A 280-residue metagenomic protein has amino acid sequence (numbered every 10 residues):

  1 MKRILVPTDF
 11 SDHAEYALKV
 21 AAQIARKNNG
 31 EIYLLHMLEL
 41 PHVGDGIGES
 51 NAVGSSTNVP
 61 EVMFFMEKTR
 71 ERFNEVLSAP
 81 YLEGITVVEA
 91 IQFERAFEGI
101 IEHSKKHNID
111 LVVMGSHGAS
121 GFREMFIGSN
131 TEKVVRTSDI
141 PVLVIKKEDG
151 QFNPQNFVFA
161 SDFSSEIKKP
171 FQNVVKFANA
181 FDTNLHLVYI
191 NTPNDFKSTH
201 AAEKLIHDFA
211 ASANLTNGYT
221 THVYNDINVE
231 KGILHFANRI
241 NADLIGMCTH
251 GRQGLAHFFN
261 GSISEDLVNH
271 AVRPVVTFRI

Functional and structural regions predicted by a protein language model:
M1-S56, N156-T221, A242-L244: Small/aliphatic-rich secondary-structure junction motif
H13, S120-G121, E166, V229 (+1 more regions): Short glycine-rich, flexible loops that bind phosphorylated cofactors or substrates
V20, E39-H42, E67, E71 (+4 more regions): Structural beta-alpha unit
K27, G99-G150, N238-I280: Gly/Ser-rich helix-loop-strand patches that form or flank binding pockets for ribonucleotide-derived cofactors
H36, I91, K146, Y189 (+2 more regions): Residue-level recognition of beta-strand->loop/alpha-helix junctions
G54-T69: A short acidic, glycine-rich active-site loop that binds or catalyzes chemistry on phosphate/adenosine moieties
